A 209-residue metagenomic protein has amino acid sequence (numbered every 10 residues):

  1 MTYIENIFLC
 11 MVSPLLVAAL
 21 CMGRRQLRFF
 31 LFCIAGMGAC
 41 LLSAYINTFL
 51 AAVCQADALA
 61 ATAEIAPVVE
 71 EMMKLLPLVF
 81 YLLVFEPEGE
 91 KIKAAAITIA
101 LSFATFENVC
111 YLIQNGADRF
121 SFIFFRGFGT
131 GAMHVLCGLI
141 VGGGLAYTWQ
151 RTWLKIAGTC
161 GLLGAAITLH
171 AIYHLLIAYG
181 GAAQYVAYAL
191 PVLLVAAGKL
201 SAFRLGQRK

Functional and structural regions predicted by a protein language model:
M1-K209: Hydrophobic alpha-helical segments at protein termini of multi-pass membrane proteins
